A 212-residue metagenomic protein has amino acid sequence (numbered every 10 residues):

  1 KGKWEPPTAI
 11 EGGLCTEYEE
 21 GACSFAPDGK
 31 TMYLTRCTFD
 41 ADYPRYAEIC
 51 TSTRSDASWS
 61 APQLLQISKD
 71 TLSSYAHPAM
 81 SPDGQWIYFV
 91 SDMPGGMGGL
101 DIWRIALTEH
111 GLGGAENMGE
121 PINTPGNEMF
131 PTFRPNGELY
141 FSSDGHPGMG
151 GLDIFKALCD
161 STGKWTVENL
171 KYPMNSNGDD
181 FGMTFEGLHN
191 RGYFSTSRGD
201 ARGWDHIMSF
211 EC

Functional and structural regions predicted by a protein language model:
K1-C212: Short, conserved micro-motifs composed of acidic
